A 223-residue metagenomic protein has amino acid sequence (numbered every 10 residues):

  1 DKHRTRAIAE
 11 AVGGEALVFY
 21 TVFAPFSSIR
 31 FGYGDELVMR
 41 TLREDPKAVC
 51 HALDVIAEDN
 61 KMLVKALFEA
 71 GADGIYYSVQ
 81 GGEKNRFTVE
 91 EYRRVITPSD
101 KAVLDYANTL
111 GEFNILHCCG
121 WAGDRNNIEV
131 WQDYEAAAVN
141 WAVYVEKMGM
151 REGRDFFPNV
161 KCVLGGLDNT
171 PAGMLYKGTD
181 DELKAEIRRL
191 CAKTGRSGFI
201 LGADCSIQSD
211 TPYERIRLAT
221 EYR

Functional and structural regions predicted by a protein language model:
D1-R223: Active-site loop segments of alpha/beta catalytic cores
